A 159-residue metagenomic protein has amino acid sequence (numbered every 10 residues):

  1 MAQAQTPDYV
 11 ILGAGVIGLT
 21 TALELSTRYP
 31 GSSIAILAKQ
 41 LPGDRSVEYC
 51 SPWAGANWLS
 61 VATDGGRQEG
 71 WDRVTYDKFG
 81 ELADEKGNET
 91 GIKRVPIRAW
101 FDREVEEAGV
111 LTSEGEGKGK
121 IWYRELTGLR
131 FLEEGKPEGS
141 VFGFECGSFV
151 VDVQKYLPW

Functional and structural regions predicted by a protein language model:
M1-Y9, T27-R28, P42, V141 (+1 more regions): Extreme N-terminal leader/targeting segments of oxidoreductases
P7-A35: N-terminal Rossmann-like FAD-binding beta1-loop-alpha1 element of flavoenzymes
L12, L37, W100-R103: Short hydrophobic segments within beta-strands
V16, L41, V105: Short, glycine/serine-rich, charged loops/turns that create anion-binding and catalytic segments at active sites
T20, Y49, W159: Flavin-dependent oxidoreductases
T27-C50: Glycine-rich FAD pyrophosphate-binding loop
E48-T75: N-terminal glycine-rich dinucleotide-binding loop that anchors FAD/FMN and/or NAD(P) in oxidoreductases
D77, E81-P158: Flavin (FAD/FMN) cofactor-binding and adjacent substrate-gating region of FAD-dependent oxidoreductase domains
